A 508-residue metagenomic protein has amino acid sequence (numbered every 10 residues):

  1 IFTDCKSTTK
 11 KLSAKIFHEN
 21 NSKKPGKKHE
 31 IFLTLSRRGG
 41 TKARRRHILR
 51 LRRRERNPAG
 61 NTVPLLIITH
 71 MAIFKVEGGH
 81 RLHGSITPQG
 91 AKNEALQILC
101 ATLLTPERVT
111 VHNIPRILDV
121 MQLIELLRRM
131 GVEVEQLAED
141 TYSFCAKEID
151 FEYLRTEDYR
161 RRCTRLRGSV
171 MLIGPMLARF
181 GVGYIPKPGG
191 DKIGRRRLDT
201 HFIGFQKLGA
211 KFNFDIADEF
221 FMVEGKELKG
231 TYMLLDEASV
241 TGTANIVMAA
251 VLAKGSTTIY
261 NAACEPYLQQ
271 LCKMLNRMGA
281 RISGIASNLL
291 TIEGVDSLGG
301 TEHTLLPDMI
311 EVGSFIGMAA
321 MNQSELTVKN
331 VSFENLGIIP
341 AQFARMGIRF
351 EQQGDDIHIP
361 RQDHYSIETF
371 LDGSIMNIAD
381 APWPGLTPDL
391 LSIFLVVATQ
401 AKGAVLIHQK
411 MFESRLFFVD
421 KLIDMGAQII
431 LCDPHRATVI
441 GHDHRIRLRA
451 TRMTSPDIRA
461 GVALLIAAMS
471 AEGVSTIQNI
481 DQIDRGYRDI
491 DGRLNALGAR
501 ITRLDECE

Functional and structural regions predicted by a protein language model:
T3-R37: Cationic, amphipathic, low-complexity segments that mediate targeting or membrane/lipid association
K6-T8, N21, F32, N57 (+4 more regions): Intrinsically disordered, low-complexity regions of eukaryotic proteins
K10, I16, R45, N61-P64 (+1 more regions): Short stretches within intrinsically disordered, low-complexity N-terminal or propeptide regions
L12, L33-L35, L49-L51, L65-L66: Leucine-biased recognition of intrinsically disordered, low-complexity hydrophobic segments
K15, E30, H47, R56 (+1 more regions): Generic short N-terminal amphipathic or hydrophobic helices
S22-P25, L35-I48, R53-G60: Compositionally biased, low-complexity flexible segments
I67-E508: Short, structured segments at the rim of ligand-binding sites
